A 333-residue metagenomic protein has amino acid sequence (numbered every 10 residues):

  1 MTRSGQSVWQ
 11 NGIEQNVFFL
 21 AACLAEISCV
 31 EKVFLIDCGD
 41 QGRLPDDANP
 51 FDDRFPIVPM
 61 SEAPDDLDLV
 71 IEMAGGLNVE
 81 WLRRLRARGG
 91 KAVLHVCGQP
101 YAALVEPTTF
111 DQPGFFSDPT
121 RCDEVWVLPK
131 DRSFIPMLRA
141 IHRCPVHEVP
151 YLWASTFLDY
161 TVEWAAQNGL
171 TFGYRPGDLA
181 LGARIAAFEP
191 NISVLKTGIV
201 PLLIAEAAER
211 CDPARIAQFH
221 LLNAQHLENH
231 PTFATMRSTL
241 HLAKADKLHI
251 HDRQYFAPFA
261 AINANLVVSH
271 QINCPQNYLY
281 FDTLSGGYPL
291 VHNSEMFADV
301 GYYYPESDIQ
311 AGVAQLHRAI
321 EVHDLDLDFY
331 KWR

Functional and structural regions predicted by a protein language model:
M1-S4, V17-R121, S133, I250-F256: Extended catalytic core of nucleotide-activated donor transferases of GT-like folds
R3, G75, A187-S193, I272-N273: Conserved donor-binding loops in enzymes that form glycosidic bonds
I13-N16, F134-D246: Conserved catalytic-core segment of nucleotide-activated headgroup transferases in glycan assembly
C38-Q41, A74-N78, P129-S133, Q225-L227 (+1 more regions): Short, polar loop motifs at secondary-structure junctions
F51-S61, A245-D252, Y302-A311, R318: Short acidic-hydrophobic, aromatic-tinged amphipathic segments that line or gate anion-handling sites
S61, Q225-S285: Donor nucleotide-activated moiety binding/catalytic core segment of transferases that use nucleotide-activated donors
A92-G98, L128, V149, N293: Generic beta-sheet signal
I262-R333: Catalytic binding pocket for nucleotide-activated donors in carbohydrate/polymer assembly enzymes
